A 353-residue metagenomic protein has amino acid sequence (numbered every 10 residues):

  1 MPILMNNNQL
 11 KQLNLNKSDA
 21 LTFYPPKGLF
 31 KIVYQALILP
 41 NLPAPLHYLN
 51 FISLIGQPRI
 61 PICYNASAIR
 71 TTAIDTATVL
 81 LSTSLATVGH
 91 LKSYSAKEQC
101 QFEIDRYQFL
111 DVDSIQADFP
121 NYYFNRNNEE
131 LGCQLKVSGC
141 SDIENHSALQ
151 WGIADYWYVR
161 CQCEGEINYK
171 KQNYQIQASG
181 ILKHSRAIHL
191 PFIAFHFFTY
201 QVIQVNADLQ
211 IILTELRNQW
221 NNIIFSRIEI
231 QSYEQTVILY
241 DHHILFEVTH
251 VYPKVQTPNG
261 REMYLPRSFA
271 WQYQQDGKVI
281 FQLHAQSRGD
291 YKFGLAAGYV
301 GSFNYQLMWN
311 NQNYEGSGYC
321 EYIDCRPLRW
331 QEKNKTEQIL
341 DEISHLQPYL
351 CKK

Functional and structural regions predicted by a protein language model:
M1-K353: Structured soluble/peripheral alpha/beta segments that form catalytic or ligand/cofactor-binding pockets
